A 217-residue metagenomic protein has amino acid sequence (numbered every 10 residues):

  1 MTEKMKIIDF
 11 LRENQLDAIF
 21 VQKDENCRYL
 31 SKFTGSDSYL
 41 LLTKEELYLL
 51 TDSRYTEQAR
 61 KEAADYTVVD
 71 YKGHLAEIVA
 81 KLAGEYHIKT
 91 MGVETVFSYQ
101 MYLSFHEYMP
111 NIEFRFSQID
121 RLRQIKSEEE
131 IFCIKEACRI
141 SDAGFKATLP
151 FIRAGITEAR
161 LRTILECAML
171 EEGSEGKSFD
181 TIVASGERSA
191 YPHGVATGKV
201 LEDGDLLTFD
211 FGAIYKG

Functional and structural regions predicted by a protein language model:
M1-L49, A76-E77, G84-H87, F105-M109 (+1 more regions): Terminal domain-start leader segments
M1-T2, G73, R188-P192: Short gly/ser/thr-rich secondary-structure transition/capping motifs
K4, H74-K177: Flexible, acidic/His-enriched mid-domain "rim/lid" segments that flank
Q22-D24, T51-S53, G73, V93-F97: Structural motif
C27-T34, I125, I156-G217: Short catalytic-site patches enriched in acidic/histidine residues that coordinate or position cofactors/metals
L40, I134, G204: Divalent metal-coordination and catalytic microenvironments
T51-E77: Compact, glycine/acidic-enriched structural inserts
